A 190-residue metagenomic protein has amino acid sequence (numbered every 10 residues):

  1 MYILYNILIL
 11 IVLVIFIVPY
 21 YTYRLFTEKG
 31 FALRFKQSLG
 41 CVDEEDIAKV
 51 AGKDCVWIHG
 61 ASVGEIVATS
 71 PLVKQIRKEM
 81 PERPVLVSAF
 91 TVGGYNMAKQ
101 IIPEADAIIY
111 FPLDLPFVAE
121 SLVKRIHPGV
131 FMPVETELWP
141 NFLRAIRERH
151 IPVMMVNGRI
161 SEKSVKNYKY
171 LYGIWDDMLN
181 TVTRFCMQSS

Functional and structural regions predicted by a protein language model:
Y2-I3, D54: Extreme N-terminal starter segment of soluble prokaryotic enzymes
L4-T22: A hydrophobic membrane-anchoring feature enriched in long, contiguous, low-charge segments that mark signal-anchor
I17, Y21-S190: Active-site and donor-binding regions of nucleotide-sugar-utilizing enzymes
